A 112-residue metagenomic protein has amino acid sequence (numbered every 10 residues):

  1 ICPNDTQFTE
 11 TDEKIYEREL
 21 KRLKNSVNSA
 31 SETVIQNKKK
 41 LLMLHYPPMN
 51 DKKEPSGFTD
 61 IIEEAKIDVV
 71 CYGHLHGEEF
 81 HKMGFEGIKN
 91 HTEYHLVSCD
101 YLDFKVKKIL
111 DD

Functional and structural regions predicted by a protein language model:
I1-E54, I61: Conserved catalytic scaffold of divalent metal-dependent phosphoesterases
K14, E64-I67, G77-D112: Binuclear metal-dependent phosphoesterase catalytic core
S31, C71, D111-D112: Short, hydrophobic alpha-helical segments
M43-M49, D68-F80: Histidine-centered catalytic micro-motifs
K52-S56, V106-K107: Conserved strand-to-helix beginnings and helix N-cap segments that scaffold or border functional pockets
G57-D60, G84: Homeobox/homeodomain signature
